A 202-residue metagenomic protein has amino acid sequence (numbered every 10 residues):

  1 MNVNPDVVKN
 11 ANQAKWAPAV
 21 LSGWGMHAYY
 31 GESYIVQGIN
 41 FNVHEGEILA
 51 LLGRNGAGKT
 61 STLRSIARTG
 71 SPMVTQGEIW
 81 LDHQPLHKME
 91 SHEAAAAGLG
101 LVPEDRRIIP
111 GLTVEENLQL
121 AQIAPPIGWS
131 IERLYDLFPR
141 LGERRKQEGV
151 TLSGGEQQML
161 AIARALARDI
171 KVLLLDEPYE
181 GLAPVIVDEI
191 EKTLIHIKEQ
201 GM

Functional and structural regions predicted by a protein language model:
N2-M202: Glycine-rich phosphate-binding loops of nucleotide-dependent enzymes
